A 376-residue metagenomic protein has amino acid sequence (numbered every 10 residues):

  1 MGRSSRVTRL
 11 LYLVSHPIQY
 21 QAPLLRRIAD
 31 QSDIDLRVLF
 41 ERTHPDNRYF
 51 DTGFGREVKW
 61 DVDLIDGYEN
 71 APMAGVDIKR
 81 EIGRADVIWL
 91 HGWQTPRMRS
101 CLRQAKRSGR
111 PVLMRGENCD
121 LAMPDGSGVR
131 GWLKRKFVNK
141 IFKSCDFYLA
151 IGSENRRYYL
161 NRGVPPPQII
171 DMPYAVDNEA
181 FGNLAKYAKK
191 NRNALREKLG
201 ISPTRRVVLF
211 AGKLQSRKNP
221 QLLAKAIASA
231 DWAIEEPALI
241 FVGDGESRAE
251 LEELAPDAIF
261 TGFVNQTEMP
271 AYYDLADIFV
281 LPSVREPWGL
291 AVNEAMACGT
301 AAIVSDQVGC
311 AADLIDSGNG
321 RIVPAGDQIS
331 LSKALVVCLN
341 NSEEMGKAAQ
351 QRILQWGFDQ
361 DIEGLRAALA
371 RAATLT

Functional and structural regions predicted by a protein language model:
L11, R196, S202-K218, A224-I227: Conserved donor-binding/catalytic core segment of Leloir-type glycosyltransferases
P111-L113, D120-S144: Nucleotide-sugar donor phosphate/pyrophosphate-binding loop at the beta->alpha transition of glycosyltransferases
A249-T267: Nucleotide-activated donor-binding/catalytic signature segment of Leloir-type glycosyltransferases, i.e., the conserved
F263-V264, A271-A276: Short alpha-helical donor nucleotide-sugar binding micro-motif in glycosyltransferases
V284: Aromatic "clamp/platform" in nucleotide-sugar-dependent glycosyltransferases that forms part of the donor/acceptor
A301-S305: Short hydrophobic beta-strand element within catalytic cores of glycosyltransferases and related nucleotide-activated
D316-S317, R321-Q328, V336-N341: Conserved acidic donor-binding segment of nucleotide-sugar-dependent glycosyltransferases
E343-A370: A charged, aromatic-enriched C-terminal amphipathic alpha-helix characteristic of glycosyltransferases across folds
